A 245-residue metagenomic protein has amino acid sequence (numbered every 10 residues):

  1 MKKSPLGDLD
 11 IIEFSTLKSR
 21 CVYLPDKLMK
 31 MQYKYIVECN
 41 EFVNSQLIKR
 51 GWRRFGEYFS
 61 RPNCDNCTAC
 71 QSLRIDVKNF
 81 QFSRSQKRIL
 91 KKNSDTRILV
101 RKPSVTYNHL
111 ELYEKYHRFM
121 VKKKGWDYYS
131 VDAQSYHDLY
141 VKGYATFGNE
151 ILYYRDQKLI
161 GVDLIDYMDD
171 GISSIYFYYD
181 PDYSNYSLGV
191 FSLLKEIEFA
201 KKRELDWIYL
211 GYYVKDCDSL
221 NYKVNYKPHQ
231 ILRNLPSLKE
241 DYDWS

Functional and structural regions predicted by a protein language model:
M1-K102, W207-S245: Terminal substrate-recognition subdomain of acyl/acetyltransferases
G7-L9, H137-Y140, A200: Intrinsically disordered, low-complexity segments enriched in polar/charged residues with Gly/Pro, especially when
E41, Y107, E111, V190-L194: A structural signal for well-ordered alpha-helical segments within the folded catalytic domains of diverse enzymes
I48, R118, K201: Short polybasic/polar patches that bind polyanions
R53, Y58-N66, S72, V77-N185 (+1 more regions): A conserved beta-strand-loop-helix scaffold within acyl/acetyltransferase catalytic domains
P103-Y107, Y128-A133, D182-Y183, L193-I197 (+2 more regions): Short C-terminal domain-edge/linker segments immediately following a structured domain
I151-L235: Aromatic (often tryptophan-rich) hydrophobic motifs at membrane interfaces
